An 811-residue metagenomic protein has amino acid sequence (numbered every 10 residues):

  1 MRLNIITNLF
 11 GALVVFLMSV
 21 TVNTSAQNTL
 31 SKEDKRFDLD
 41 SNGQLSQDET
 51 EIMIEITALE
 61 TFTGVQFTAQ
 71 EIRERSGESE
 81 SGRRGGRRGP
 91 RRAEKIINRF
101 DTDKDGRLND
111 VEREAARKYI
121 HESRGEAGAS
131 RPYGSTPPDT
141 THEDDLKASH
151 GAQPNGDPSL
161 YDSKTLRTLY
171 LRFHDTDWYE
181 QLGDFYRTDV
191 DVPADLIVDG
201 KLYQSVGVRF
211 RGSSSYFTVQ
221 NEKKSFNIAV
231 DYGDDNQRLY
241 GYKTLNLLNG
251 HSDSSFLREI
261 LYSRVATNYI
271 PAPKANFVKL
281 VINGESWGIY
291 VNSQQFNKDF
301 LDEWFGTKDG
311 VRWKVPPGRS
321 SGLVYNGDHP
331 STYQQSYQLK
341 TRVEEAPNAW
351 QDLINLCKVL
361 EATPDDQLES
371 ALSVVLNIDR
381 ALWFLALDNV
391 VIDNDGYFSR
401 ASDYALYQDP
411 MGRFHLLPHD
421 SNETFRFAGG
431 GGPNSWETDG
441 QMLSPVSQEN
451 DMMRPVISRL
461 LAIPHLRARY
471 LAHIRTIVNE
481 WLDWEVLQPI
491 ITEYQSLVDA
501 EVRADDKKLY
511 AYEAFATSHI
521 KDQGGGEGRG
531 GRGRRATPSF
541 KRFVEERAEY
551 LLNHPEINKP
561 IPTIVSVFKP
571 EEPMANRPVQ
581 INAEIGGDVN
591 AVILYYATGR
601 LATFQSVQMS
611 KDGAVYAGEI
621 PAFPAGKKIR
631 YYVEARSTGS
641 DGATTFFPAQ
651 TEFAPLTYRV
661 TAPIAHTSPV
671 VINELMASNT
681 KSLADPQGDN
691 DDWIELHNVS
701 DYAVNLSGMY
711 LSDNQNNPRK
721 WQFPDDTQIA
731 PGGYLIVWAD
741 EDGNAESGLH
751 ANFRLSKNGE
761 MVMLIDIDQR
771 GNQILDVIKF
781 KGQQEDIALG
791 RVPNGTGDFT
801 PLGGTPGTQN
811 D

Functional and structural regions predicted by a protein language model:
N8-T21: Bacterial N-terminal signal peptides
M18, V22-A152, A614-Y616: Calcium-binding acidic motifs and repeat modules
Y133, P138-D139, R534, P538-K569 (+1 more regions): Intrinsically disordered, low-complexity linkers and terminal tails enriched in Ser/Thr/Pro/Gly with interspersed basic
T136-F256, L261-R264: Conserved NTP-binding catalytic cores of kinases and kinase-like/nucleotidyltransferase enzymes across multiple kinase
D145-S149, P158, K164-L166, D177 (+7 more regions): Middle-to-C-terminal accessory/interaction subdomains
S225-D235, L239-T244, N249-G250, N268-F277 (+2 more regions): Internal "kinase-insert"/substrate-recognition segments embedded within catalytic cores of ATP-dependent enzymes
R577-I581, N690-D692: Structural beta-strand segments of beta-rich domains
A591-G626, R636-Q650: Aromatic-rich carbohydrate-binding modules that target alpha-glucans
